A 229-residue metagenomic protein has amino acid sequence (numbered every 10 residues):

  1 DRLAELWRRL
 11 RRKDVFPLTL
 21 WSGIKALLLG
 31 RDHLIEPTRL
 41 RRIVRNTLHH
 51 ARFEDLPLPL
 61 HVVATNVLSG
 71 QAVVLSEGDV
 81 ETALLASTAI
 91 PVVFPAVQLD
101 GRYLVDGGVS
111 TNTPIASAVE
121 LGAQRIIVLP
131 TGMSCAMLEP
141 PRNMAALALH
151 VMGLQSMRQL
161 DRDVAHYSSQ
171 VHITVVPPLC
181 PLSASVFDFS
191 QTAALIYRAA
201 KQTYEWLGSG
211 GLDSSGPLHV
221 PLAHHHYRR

Functional and structural regions predicted by a protein language model:
D1-R229: Patatin-like phospholipase
